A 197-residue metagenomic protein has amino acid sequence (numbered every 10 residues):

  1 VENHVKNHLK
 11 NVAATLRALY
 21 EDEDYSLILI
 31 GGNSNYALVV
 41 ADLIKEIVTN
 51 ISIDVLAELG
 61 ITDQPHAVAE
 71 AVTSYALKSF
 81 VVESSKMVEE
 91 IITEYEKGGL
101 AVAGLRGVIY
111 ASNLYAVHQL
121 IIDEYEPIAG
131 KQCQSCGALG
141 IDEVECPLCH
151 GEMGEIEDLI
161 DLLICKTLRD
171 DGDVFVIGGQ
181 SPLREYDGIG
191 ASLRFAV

Functional and structural regions predicted by a protein language model:
V1-V197: Terminal alpha-helical anchor/extension segments at protein ends
